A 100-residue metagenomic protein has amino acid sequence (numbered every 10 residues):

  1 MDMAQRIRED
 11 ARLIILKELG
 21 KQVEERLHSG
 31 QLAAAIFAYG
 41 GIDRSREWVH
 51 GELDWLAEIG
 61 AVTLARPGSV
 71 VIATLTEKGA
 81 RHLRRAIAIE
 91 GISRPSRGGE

Functional and structural regions predicted by a protein language model:
M1-R26: Short alpha-helical segments that sit at the start of domains
E25-I36: Short acidic, hydrophobic short linear motifs in intrinsically disordered regions
A34, G51, R81: DNA-binding alpha-helical recognition surfaces that contact promoter or target DNA
I42-E58: Short amphipathic alpha-helical interaction segments
A57-P67: A short, conserved structural fragment
S69-L75: Minor-groove-contacting beta-hairpin "wing" of winged helix-turn-helix DNA-binding domains
E77-E100: Short, amphipathic alpha-helical interaction segments positioned at domain boundaries
